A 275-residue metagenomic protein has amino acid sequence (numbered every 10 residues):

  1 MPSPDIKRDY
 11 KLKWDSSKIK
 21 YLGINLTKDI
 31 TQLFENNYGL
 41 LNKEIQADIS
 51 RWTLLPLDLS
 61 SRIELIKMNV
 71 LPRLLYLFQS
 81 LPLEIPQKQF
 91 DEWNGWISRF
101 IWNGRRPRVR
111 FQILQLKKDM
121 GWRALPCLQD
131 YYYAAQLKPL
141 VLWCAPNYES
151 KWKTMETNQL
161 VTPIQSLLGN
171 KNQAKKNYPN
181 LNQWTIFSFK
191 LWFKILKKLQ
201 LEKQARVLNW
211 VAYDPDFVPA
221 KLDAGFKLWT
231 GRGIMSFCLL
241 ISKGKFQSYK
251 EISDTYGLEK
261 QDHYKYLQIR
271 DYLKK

Functional and structural regions predicted by a protein language model:
M1-S17: Short, conserved micro-motifs composed of acidic
I6, G23-I24: Conserved acidic
K13-S16, T53-N69, L114-Y132: Structural motif
I30-L33, D48-E64, Y76-I85, F111-L116: Short, solvent-exposed helix-loop connector elements
F78, W93, R106-K275: Extended C-terminal regions of large enzymes
F90-I101: Short amphipathic alpha-helical coiled-coil/interface segments
